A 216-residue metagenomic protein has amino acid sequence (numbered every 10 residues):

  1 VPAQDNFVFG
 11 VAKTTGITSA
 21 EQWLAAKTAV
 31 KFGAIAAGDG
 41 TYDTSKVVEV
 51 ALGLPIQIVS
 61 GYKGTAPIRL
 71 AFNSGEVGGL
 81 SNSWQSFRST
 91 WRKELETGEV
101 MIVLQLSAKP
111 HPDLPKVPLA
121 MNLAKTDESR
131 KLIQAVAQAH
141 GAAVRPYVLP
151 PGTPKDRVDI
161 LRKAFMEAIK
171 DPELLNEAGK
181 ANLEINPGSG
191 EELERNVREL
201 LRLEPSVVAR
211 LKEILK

Functional and structural regions predicted by a protein language model:
V1-P2, P55-G61, G78, W91-H140 (+2 more regions): Short beta-strand->loop
V1-P67, A71-S74, A124-K131, H140-E177: Hinge/capping helix and adjacent helix->loop/strand transition within the periplasmic-binding protein
K13, S83-Q85, L106-S107, P151: Short secondary-structure boundary segments
K31-G33, L80, V103: Short, well-ordered beta-strand segments
G40, A66-P67, P110-P112, L193: A short acidic, often aromatic-flanked loop/helix-cap motif at beta-alpha or helix-coil junctions that lines enzyme
K46-V47, A51, A66-L80, Q85 (+2 more regions): Short helices/loops that flank or line small-molecule/ion binding pockets
A71-E76, V117-M121, L201-L203: Short, surface-exposed amphipathic charged segments that create phosphate/polyanion-binding patches used for binding
T97-E99, V103, K116, K125 (+2 more regions): An extracytoplasmic/periplasmic, membrane-proximal ligand-sensing/linker region
